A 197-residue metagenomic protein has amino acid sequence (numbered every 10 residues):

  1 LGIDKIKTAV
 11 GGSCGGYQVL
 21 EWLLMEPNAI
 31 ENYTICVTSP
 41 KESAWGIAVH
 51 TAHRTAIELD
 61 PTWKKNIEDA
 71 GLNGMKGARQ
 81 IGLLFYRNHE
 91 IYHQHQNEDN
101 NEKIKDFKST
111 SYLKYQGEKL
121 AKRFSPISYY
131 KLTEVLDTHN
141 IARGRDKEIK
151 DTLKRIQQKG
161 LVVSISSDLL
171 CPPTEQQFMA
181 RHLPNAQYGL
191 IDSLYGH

Functional and structural regions predicted by a protein language model:
L1-I3: Well-ordered mid-protein domain cores that form the structural environment of catalytic cofactors
K5-G46: Conserved hydrolase catalytic core segment
A29-E31, I35-K119: Alpha/beta-hydrolase-fold enzymes
S39, S166-D168: Residue-level signal for short, function-critical loop segments
Y115-Q116, K131-T152: Active-site nucleophile elbow and catalytic-triad environment of alpha/beta-hydrolase enzymes
G144, L169-E175: Conserved alpha/beta-hydrolase "acid-adjacent" motif
I156, V162-S164: Short beta-strand/loop motif that positions the catalytic acidic residue of the alpha/beta-hydrolase fold
P173-G196: Catalytic histidine neighborhood in serine/cysteine hydrolases with alpha/beta-hydrolase-type architecture
